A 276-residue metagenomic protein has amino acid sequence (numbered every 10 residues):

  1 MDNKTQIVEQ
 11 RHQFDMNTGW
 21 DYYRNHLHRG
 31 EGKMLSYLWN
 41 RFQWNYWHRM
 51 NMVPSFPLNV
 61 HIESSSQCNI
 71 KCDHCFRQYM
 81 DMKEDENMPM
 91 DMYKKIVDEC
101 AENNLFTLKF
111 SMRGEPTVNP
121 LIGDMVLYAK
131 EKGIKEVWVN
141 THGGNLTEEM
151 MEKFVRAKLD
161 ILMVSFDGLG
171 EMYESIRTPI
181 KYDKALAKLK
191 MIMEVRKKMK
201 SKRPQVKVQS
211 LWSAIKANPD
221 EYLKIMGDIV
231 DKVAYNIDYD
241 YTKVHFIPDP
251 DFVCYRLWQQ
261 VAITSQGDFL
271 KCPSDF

Functional and structural regions predicted by a protein language model:
D2-I161, S175, P179, D183 (+1 more regions): Conserved alpha-helical substructure of the radical SAM core
D2-R24, S55-E63, I237-F276: Accessory C-terminal segments flanking Radical SAM cores
C68, L169, F276: A generic "binding-loop/recognition-motif" signal
I70, E171, L270: Glycine-centered loop/turn positions within well-structured domains that cap or flank conserved ligand/cofactor-binding
N103-S111, K130-W138, V155-G168, D183-P248 (+1 more regions): Conserved C-terminal portion of the radical SAM core fold that forms the substrate/S-adenosylmethionine-binding
H142-N145, F166-G170: Short aromatic/hydrophobic helix-turn
